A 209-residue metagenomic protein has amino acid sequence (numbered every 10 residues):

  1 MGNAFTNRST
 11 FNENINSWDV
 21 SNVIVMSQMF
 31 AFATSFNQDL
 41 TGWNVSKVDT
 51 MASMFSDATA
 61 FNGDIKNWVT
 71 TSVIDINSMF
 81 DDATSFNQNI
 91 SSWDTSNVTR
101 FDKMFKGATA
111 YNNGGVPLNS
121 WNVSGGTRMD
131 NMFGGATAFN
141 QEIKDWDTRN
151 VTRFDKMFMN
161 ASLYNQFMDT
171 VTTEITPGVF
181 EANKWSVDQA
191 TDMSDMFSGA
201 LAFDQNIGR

Functional and structural regions predicted by a protein language model:
M1-R209: Negatively charged
